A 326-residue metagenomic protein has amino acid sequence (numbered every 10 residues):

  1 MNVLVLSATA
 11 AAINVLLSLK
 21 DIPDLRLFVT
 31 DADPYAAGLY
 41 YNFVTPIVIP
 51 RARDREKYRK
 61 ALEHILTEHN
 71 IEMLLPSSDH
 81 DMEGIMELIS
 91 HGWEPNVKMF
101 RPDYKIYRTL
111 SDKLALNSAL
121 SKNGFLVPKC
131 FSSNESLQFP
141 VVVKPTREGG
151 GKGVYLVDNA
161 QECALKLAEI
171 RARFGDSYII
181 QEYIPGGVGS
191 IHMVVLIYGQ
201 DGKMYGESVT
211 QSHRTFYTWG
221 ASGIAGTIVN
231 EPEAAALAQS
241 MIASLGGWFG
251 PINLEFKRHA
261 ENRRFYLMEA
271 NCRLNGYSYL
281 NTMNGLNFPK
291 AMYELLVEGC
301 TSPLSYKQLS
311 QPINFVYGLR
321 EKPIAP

Functional and structural regions predicted by a protein language model:
M1-F100, T301: ATP-binding N-terminal substructure of ATP-dependent carboxylate-amine bond-forming enzymes
P34-A37, K105-T109, T215: Short gly/pro/ser/thr-enriched loop/turn and capping motifs at secondary-structure boundaries
H69, P232-P326: ATP-dependent carboxylate activation and anion-phosphoryl transfer catalytic cores that bind Mg-ATP to form
M82-E83, G150, N275: Short glycine-rich, flexible loops that bind phosphorylated cofactors or substrates
I106-V188, Y198-D201, P232-A236: Active-site nucleotide/adenylate-binding loops and adjacent lid/helix of ATP-dependent enzymes
F139-V141, K152, H192-V194, L254 (+1 more regions): Change "...and in nucleic-acid phosphodiester-cleaving endonucleases..." to "...and in nucleic-acid processing enzymes
E162-G220, G226-Q239, G246, K257-Y266: Phosphate-binding site of ATP-dependent enzymes
